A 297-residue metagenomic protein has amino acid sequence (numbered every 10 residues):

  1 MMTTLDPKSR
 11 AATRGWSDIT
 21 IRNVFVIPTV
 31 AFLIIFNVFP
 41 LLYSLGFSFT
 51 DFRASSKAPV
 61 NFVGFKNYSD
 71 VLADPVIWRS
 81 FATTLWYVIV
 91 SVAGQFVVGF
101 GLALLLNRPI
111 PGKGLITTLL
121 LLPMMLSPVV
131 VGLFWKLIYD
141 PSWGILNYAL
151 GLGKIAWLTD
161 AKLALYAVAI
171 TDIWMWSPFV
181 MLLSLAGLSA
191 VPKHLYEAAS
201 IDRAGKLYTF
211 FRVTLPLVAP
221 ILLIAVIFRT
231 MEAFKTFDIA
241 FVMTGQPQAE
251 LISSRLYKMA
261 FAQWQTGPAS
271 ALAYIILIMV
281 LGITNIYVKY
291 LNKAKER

Functional and structural regions predicted by a protein language model:
M1-S17: Short, Lys/Arg-rich, polar N-terminal cytosolic tail immediately upstream of the first transmembrane signal-anchor
W16-R297: A structural signal for multi-pass alpha-helical bundles of membrane permease subunits that mediate small-molecule
